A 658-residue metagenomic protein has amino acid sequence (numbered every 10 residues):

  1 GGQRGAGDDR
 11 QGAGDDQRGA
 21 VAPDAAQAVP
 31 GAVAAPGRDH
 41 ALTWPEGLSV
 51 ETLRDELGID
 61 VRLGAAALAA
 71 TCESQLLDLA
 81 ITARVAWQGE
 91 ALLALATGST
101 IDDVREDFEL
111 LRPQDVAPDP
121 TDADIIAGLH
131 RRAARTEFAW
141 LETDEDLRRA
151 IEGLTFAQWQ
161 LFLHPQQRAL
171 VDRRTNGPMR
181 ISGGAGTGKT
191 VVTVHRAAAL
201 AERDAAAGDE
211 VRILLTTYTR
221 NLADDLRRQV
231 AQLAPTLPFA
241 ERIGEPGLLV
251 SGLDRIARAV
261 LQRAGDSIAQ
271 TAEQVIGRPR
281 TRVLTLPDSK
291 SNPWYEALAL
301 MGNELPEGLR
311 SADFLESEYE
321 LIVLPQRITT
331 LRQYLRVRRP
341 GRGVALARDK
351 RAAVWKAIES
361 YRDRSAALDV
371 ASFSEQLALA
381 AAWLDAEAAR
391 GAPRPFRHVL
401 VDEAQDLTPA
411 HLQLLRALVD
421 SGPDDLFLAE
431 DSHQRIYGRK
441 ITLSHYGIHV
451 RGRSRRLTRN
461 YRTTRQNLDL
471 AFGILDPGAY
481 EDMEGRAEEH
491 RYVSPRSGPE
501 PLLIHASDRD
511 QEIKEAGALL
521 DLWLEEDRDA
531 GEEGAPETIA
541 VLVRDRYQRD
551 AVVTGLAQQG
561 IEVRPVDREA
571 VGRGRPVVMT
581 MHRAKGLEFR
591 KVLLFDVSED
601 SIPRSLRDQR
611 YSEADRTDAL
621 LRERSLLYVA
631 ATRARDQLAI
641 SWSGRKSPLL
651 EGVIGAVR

Functional and structural regions predicted by a protein language model:
R4-G5, R10, D15-R148: N-terminal accessory nucleic-acid engagement/regulatory domains that precede and modulate ATP-driven motor cores
E73-S74, R84, Q88, G265-D349: ATP-hydrolysis module of ASCE/P-loop NTPase motor domains, specifically the Walker B Asp-Glu catalytic pair
D119, I125-Q166, D172, M179-S182 (+1 more regions): Accessory N-terminal region flanking or inserted into the helicase ATPase core in nucleic-acid motor proteins
F156, Q160, H164-R212, Y218-P246 (+10 more regions): Conserved helicase motor core of SF1/SF2 NTP-dependent helicases
